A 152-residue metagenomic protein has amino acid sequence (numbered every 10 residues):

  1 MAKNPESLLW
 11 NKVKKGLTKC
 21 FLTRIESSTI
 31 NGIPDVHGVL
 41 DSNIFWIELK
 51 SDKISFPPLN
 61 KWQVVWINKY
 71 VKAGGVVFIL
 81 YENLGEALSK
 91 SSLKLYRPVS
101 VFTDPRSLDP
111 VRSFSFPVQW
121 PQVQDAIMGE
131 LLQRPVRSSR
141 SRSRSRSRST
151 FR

Functional and structural regions predicted by a protein language model:
M1-S27, S91: Acidic-basic catalytic patches of nuclease active cores, encompassing PD-(D/E)XK and other metal-cofactor nuclease
I25-E26, F78, F151: Ferredoxin-like alpha/beta domains used as RNA- or RNAP-binding modules
G32: Beta-rich catalytic cores
V36-G38, N43-K53: Conserved catalytic cores of phosphodiester-cleaving nucleases, focusing on short active-site segments
K53-V64: Active-site-adjacent loop/helix micro-motif of nuclease/hydrolase catalytic cores
V71-V101: Nucleic-acid nuclease catalytic cores
D109-R152: Charged phosphate-binding loop/patch that engages nucleotide di/tri-phosphates or the phosphate backbone of nucleic
